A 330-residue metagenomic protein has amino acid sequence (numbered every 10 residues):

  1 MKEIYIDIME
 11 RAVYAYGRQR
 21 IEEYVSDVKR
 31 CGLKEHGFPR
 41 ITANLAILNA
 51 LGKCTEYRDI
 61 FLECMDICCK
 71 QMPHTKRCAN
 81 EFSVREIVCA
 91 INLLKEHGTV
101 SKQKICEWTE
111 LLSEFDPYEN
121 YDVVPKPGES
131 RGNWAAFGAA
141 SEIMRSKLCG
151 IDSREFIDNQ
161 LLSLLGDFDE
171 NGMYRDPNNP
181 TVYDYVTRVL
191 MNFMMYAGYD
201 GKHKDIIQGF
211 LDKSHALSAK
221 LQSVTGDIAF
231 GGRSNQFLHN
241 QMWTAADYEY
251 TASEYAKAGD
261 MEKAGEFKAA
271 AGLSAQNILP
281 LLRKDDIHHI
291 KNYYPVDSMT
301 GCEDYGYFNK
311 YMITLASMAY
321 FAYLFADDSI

Functional and structural regions predicted by a protein language model:
M1, A12, R20, D152 (+2 more regions): A general marker of short, structured functional hotspots
M1-I41: Mature N-terminal, pre-catalytic/accessory segment of carbohydrate-active enzymes
M1-I6, E10, Y14, C54 (+6 more regions): Intrinsic-disorder-associated interaction segments
I8, R40, E56, I60-E63 (+7 more regions): Extracytoplasmic/secreted proteins, especially bacterial periplasmic and envelope-associated proteins
A12-Y16, R20, V28, N49 (+6 more regions): Short, flexible helical or helix-coil boundary motifs
V28-G209, Q222-D247: Aromatic-lined, polymer-binding surfaces characteristic of secreted/periplasmic polysaccharide-degrading enzymes
K204-I206, K220-I330: Extended polysaccharide-engagement surfaces of secreted carbohydrate-active enzymes
